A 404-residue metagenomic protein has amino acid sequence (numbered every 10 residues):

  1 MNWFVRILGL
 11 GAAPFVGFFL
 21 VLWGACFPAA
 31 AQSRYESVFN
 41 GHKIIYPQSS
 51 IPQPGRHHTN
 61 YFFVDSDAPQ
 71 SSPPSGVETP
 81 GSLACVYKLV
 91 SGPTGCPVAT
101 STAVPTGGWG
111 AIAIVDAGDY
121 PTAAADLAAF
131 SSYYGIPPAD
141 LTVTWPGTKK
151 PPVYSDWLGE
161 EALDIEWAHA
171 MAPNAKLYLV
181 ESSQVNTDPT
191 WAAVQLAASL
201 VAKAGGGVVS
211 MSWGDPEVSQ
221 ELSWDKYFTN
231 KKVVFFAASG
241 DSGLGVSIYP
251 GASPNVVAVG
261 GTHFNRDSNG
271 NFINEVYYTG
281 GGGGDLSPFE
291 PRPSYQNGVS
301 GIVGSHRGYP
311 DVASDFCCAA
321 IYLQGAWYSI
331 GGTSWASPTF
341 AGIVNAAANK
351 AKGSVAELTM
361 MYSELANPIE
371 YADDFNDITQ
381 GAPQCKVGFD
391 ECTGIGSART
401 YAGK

Functional and structural regions predicted by a protein language model:
M1-A12: N-terminal secretory signal peptides that target proteins for export/translocation
G11, T106, G304: A short catalytic or substrate-binding loop motif that flags glycine-/basic-rich loops and adjacent residues that bind
G11-A25: Bacterial N-terminal signal peptides
C26-S183, T187, V201, V208 (+5 more regions): N-terminal zymogen propeptides
M171, A175, L179-K404: Extracellular protease catalytic domains of secreted zymogens
